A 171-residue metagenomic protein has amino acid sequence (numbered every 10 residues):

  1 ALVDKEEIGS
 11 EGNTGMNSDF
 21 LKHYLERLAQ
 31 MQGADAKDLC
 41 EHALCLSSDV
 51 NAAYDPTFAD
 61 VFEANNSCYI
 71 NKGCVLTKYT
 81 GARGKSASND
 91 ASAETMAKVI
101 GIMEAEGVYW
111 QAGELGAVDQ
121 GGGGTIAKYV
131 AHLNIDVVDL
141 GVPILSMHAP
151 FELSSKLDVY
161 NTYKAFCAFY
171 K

Functional and structural regions predicted by a protein language model:
A1, V142-K171: His/Asp/Glu-rich mid-to-C-terminal helical/loop segments that flank catalytic regions of hydrolases
A1-V75, G122: Acidic/histidine-rich catalytic neighborhood of metal-dependent amide-processing enzymes
S10-G15, K85, N89, G116 (+1 more regions): Hydrophobic alpha-helical scaffolding
M16-H23, D38, D90-K98, G121-G124 (+1 more regions): Conserved active-site and cofactor/substrate-binding residues in soluble primary-metabolism enzymes
L25-Q32, Y54-D55, M103, G107 (+2 more regions): Structural signal for hydrophobic packing residues in well-ordered secondary-structure cores of soluble enzyme domains
D55-F58, F62-A149: Active-site-adjacent substrate-binding region of metalloamidase/peptidase-like peptide-processing proteins
